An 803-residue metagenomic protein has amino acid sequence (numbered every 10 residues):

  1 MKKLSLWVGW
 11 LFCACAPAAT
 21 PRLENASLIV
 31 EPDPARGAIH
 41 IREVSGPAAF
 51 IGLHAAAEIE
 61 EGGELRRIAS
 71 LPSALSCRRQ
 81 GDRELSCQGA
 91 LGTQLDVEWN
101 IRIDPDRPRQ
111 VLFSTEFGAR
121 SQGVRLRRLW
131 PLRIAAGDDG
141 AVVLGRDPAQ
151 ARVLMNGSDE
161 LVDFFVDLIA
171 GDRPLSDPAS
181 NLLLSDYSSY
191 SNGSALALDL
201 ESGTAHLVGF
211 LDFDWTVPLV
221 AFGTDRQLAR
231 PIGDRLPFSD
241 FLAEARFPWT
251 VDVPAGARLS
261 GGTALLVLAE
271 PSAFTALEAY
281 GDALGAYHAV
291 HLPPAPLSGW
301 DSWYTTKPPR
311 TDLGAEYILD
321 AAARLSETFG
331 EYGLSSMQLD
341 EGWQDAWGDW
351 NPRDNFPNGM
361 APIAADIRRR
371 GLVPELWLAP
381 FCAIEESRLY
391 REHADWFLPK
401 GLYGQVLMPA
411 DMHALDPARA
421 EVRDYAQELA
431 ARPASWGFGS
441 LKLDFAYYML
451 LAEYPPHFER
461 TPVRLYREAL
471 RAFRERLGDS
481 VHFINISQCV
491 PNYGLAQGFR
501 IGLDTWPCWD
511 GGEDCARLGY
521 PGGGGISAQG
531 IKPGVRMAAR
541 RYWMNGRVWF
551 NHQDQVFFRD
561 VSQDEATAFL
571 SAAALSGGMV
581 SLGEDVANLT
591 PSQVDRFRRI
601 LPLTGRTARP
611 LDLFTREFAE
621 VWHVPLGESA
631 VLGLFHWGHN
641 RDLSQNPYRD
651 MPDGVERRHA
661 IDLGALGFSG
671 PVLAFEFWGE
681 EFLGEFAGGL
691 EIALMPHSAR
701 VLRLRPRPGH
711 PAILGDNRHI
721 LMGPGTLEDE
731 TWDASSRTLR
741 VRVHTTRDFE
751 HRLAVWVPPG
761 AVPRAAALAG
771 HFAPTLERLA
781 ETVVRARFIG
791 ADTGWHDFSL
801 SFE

Functional and structural regions predicted by a protein language model:
A19, D234, L242-A243, F247-A257 (+3 more regions): Carbohydrate-interacting/catalytic domains
A19-I29, I41-Q88, V97-P108, L112-L228: Polysaccharide-binding surfaces and accessory modules of carbohydrate-active proteins
R22-E24, P131, D172-P296, D560-V561 (+1 more regions): Beta-strand-rich recognition/accessory modules
A56, L71-C77, W678, L683-E803: Non-catalytic C-terminal accessory domains or segments of carbohydrate-active enzymes
R133-A149, D662-G679, W756-H771: Solvent-exposed beta-hairpin/edge-strand motifs
Y190, D199-E201, A205, T567 (+6 more regions): Carbohydrate-binding surface patches
P296, W300-A431, F438-H457: Aromatic-lined carbohydrate-binding/catalytic grooves of carbohydrate-active enzymes
L389-D424, E428, E468-P591, L613: Glycan-recognition surfaces
